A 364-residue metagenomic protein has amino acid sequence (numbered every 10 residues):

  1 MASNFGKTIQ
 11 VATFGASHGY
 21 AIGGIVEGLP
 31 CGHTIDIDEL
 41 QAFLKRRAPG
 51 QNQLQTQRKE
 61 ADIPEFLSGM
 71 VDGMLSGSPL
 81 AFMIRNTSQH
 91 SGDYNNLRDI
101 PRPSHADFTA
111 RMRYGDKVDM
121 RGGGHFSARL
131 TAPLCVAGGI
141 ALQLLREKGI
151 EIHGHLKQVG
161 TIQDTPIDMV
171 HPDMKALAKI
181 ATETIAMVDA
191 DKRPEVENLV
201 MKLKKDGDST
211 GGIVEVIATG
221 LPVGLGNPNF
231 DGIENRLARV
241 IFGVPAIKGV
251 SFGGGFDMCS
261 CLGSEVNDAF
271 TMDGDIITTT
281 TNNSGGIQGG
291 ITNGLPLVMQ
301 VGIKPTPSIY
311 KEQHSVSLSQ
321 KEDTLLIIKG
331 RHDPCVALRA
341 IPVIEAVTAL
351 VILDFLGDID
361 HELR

Functional and structural regions predicted by a protein language model:
M1-R58: N-terminal, positively charged regions that mediate nucleic acid binding
Q10, T306-R364: Internal helix-turn-beta structural module
Q10-G15, V118-L130, V223-N227, N282-I287 (+1 more regions): A short glycine/serine-rich beta->alpha loop
T13-Y20, G207-D323: Glycine-rich anion/phosphate-binding loop at the beta-strand->alpha-helix junction
Y20-G32, A128-I150, D231, N235-R239 (+3 more regions): Alpha-helical support elements that line or immediately flank enzyme active sites and cofactor-binding pockets
L44-T109: Glycine-rich, N-terminal phosphate-binding loop and its surrounding beta-alpha-beta segment
R98-G124, S315-H332: Short acidic, glycine/tyrosine-flanked loop/strand segments centered on an H-E-D-like triad
R113-G226: Glycine-rich, mobile lid/loop segments that gate access to catalytic sites or pores
